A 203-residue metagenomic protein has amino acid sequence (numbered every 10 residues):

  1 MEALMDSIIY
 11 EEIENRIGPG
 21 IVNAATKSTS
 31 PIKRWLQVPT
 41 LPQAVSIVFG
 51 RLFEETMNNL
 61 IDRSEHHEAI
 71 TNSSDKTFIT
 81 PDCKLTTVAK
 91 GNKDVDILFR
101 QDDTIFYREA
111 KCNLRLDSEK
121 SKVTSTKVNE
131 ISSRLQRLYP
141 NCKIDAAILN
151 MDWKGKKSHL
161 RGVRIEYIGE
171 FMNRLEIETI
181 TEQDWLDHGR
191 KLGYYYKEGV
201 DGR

Functional and structural regions predicted by a protein language model:
M1-I17, I21-A25, K157-R203: Non-catalytic C-terminal interaction segments of nucleic acid-processing enzymes
M1-S73: Interdomain/boundary linker segments immediately adjacent to catalytic/signaling cores
L41-A44, C83, C112-E119: Surface-exposed cleft-lining segments at the edges of enzyme active sites
V48-T56, N92, E119, V123-T126: Short, well-structured alpha-helical interface segments that form or flank functional binding sites
I61, V95-L114: Conserved catalytic cores of phosphodiester-cleaving nucleases, focusing on short active-site segments
D62-K90, I97: A short acidic/basic microdomain associated with nuclease active sites
I105-F106, A110-E170: Catalytic cores of nucleic-acid endonucleases
